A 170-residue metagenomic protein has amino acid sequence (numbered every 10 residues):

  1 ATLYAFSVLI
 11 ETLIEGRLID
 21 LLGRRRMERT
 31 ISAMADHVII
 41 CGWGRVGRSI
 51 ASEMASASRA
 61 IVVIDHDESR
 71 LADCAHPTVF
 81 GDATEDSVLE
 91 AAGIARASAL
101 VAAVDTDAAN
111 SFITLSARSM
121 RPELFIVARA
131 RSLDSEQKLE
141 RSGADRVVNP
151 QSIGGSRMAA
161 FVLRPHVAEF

Functional and structural regions predicted by a protein language model:
A1-F170: Cytosolic regulatory regions of ion transport systems
